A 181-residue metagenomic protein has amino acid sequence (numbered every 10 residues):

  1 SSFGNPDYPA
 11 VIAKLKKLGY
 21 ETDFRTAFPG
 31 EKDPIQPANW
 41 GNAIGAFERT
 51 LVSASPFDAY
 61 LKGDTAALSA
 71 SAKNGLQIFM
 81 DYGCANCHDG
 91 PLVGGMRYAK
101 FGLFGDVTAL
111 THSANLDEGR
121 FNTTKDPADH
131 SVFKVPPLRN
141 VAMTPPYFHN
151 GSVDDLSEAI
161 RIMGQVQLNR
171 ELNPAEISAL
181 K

Functional and structural regions predicted by a protein language model:
S1-K181: Periplasmic c-type cytochrome electron-transfer domains
